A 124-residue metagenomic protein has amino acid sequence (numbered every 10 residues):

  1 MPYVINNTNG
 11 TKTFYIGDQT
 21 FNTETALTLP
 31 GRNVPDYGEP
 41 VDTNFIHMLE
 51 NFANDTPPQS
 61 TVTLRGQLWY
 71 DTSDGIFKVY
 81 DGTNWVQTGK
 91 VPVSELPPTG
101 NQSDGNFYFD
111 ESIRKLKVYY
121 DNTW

Functional and structural regions predicted by a protein language model:
M1-G31: Short, intrinsically disordered N-terminal pre-domain segments
R32-L68, T72-K115: Extracellular/surface-exposed low-complexity repeats and stalk/linker segments enriched in Gly/Pro and small polar
Y119: Short beta-strand-centered aromatic/proline hotspots
